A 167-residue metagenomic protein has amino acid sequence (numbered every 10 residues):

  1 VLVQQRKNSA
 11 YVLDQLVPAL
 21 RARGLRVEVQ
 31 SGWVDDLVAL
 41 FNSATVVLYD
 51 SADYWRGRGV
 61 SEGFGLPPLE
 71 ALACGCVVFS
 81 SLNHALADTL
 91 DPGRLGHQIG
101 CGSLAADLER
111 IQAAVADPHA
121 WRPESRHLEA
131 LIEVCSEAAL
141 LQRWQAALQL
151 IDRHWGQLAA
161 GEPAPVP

Functional and structural regions predicted by a protein language model:
V1-L40: Conserved catalytic-core segment of nucleotide-activated headgroup transferases in glycan assembly
V38, L66-A73, A87-D88: Short alpha-helical segment that forms part of, or immediately flanks, the ligand-binding pocket in carbohydrate-active
T45, G75: A short alpha->beta transition loop at the rim of the catalytic pocket in nucleotide-sugar-dependent
V47-Y49: Structural motif
S51-G65, N83, A87-D88: Nucleotide-sugar-dependent
V77-S80: Short hydrophobic beta-strand element within catalytic cores of glycosyltransferases and related nucleotide-activated
L82, L90-H97: Acidic, glycine-centered active-site loop in nucleotide-sugar glycosyltransferases
C101-E109, A116-V166: A charged, aromatic-enriched C-terminal amphipathic alpha-helix characteristic of glycosyltransferases across folds
